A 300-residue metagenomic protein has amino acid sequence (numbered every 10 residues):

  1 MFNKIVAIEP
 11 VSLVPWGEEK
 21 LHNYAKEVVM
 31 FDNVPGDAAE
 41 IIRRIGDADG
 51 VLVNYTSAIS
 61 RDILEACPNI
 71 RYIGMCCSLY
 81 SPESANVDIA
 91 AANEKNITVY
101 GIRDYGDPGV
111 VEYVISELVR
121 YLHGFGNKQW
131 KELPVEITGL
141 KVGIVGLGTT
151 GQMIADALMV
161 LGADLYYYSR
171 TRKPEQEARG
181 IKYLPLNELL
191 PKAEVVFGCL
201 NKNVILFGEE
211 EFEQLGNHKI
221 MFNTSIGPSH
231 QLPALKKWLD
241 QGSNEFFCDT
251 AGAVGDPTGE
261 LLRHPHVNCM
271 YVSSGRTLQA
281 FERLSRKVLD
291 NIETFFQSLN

Functional and structural regions predicted by a protein language model:
M1-A48, G162, Y166, F296: N-terminal glycine-/charge-rich "phosphate-binding" loop or analogous flexible N-terminal tail
F2, I70, T138-K141, H218: Phosphate-coordination loops involved in phosphoryl transfer and adenosine-cofactor binding
G17, N93, T98-V110, N127 (+2 more regions): C-terminal helix-to-coil terminal segments
G46-D49, I59-I63, R172-E260: Rossmann-like adenosine-cofactor binding region
D49-G126: Phosphate/diphosphate ligand-binding glycine-rich loop within oxidoreductases
C67-Y72, E94-I97, A163, N217-K219 (+1 more regions): A short helix->loop->beta-strand "cap" motif at the edges of active sites that frequently abuts
G124-I154: Glycine-rich NAD(P)-binding loop of Rossmann-like domains
V160-E177: NAD(P)-binding Rossmann-fold cofactor-contacting core
